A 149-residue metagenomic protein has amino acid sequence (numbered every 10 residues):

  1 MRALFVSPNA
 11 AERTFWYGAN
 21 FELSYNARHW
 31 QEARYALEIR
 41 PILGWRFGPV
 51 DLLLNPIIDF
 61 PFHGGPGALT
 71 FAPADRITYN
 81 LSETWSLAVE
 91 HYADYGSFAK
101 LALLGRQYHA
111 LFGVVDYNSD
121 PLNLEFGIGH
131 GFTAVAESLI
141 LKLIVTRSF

Functional and structural regions predicted by a protein language model:
M1-A3, I39-P41, P73-D75, L87 (+2 more regions): Membrane-embedded beta-strands of outer-membrane beta-barrel proteins, especially the hydrophobic/small aromatic
M1-E32, A36-R40, P49-D51: Gram-negative (and chloroplast) outer-membrane scaffold detector with strong preference for beta-barrel transmembrane
A3-S7, L23, W45, Y79 (+3 more regions): Residue-level signature of outer-membrane beta-barrel architecture
L4, N20-N26, E38, I57-P61 (+3 more regions): Outer-membrane beta-barrel pore domains and translocons
A10-E12, P49-L54, T84-V89, D120-F126: Repeated loop/turn-to-beta-strand initiation elements of outer-membrane beta-barrel proteins
R13-F15, A33-L37, G67-F71, Q107-L111 (+2 more regions): Residues that define the transmembrane beta-barrel architecture of outer-membrane proteins
Y17-F21, L54-P56, L87-H91, G113-V115 (+1 more regions): Membrane-embedded beta-strand positions of outer-membrane beta-barrel proteins
V115-L122, E137-F149: Outer-membrane beta-barrel "beta-signal"
